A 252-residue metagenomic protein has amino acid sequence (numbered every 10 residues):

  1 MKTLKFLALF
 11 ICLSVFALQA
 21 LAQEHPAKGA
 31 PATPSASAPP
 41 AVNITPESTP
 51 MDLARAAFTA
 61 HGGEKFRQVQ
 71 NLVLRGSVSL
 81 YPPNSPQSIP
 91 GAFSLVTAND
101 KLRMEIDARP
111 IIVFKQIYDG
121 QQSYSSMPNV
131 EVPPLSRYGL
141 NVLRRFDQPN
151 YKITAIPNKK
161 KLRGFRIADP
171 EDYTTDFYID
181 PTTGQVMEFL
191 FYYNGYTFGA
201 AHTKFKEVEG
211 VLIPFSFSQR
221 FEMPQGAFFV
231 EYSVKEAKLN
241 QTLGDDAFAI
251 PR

Functional and structural regions predicted by a protein language model:
M1-A8: Bacterial N-terminal signal peptides that target proteins for export
A8-A17: Bacterial N-terminal signal peptides
A22, K161-P251: Gly/Pro-enriched, hydrophobic low-complexity segments that function as extracytoplasmic propeptides/linkers
Q23-E47: Compositionally biased, proline/threonine/alanine/serine-rich low-complexity intrinsically disordered stretches
A38-P46, P50-N129, N150: N-terminal mature ectodomain segment of secretory-pathway/periplasmic proteins
A60, P149-K152, A200-T203: Short structured motifs
Q122-E131, T197-F198, G244-D246: A short, surface-exposed interaction/processing loop segment used at functional sites
V132-R166, T182-M187: Short, conserved active-site entrance elements at the starts or edges of catalytic domains
